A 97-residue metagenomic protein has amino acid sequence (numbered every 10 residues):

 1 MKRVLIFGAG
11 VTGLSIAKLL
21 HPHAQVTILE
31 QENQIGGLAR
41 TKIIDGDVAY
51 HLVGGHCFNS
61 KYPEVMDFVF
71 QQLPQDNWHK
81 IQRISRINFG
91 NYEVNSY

Functional and structural regions predicted by a protein language model:
M1-T12, T27: Beta1/beta-strand and adjacent pyrophosphate-binding region of the FAD-binding site in flavoprotein oxidoreductases
V4-I6, E32-N33, Y50-H51, N88: Short glycine- and Lys/Arg-enriched binding-loop motifs that mark or flank ligand-binding interfaces
F7, L19-D45: Glycine-rich FAD pyrophosphate-binding loop
V11-T12, N33-I35, C57: Short, solvent-exposed loop/turn segments at secondary-structure junctions
G13, I28, Q72-D76: Intrinsically disordered, low-complexity segments enriched in polar/charged residues with Gly/Pro, especially when
G46-Y97: Dinucleotide-binding Rossmann-like beta1-alpha1 core, especially the glycine-rich loop that anchors the ADP
